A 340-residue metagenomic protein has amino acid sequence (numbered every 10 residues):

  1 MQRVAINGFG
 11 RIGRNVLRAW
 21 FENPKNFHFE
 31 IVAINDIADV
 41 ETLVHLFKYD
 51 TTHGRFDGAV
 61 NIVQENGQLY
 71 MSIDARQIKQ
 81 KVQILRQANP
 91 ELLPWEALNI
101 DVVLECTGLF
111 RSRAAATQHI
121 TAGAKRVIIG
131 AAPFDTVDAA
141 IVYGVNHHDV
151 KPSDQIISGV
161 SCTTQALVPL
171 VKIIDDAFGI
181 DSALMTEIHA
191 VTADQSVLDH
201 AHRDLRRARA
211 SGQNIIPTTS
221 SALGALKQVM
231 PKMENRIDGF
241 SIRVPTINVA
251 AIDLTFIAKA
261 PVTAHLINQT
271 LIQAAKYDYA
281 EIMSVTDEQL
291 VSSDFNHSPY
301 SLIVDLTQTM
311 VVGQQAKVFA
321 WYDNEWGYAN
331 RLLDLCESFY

Functional and structural regions predicted by a protein language model:
M1, S153-D154, A210-G212, V249-D253 (+1 more regions): Short, solvent-exposed beta-strand edge segments and adjacent coil->beta transition regions
M1-A208, M310, D334: N-terminal Rossmann-like NAD(P) cofactor-binding subdomain of oxidoreductases, focused on the glycine-rich
G13, L17-R18, T117, V168-D175 (+7 more regions): Predominant activation on well-ordered alpha-helical scaffold segments within soluble catalytic domains
G13, S112, V160-T163, L167 (+7 more regions): Generic structural signal for well-ordered, non-membrane alpha-helical segments in soluble metabolic enzymes
W20, P24, A38, I174-F178 (+6 more regions): Structural signal for hydrophobic packing residues in well-ordered secondary-structure cores of soluble enzyme domains
I37-V40, P133-F134, S161-T163, E187-D194 (+4 more regions): Glycine-rich beta-alpha junction loops
D176, I180-I247: Acidic, glycine-rich segments within the central catalytic cores of soluble metabolic enzymes that bind/position
G239, A251, T255-Y340: C-terminal active-site/capping subdomain that shapes the small-molecule cofactor and substrate pocket of enzyme
